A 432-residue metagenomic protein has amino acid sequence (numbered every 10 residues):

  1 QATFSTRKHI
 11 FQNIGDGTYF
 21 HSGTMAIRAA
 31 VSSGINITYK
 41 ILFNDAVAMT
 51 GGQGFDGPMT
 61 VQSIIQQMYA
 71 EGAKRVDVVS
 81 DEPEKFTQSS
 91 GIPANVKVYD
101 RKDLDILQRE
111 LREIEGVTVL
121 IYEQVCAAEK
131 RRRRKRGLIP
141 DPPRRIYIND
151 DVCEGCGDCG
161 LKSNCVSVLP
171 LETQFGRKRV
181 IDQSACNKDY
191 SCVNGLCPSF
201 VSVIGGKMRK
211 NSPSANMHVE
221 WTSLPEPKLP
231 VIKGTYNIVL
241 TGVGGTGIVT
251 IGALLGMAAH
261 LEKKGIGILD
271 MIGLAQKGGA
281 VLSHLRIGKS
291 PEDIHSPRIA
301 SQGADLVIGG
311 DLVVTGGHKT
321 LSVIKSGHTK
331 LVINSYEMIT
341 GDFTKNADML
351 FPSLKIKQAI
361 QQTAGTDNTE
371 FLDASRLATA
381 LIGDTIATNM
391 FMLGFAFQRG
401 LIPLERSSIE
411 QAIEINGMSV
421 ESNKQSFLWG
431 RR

Functional and structural regions predicted by a protein language model:
Q1, H9-S33, I37-K40, I64 (+5 more regions): Extended, hydrophobic alpha-helical segments in both membrane/secreted and soluble proteins
Q1, S22-A26, S32, M49-F55 (+9 more regions): Short acidic, glycine/serine/threonine-rich loops at helix termini
Q1-T118: Thiamine diphosphate
A46-V61, Q88-V96, L138-N149, Q174-S184 (+3 more regions): Short beta-alpha connecting loops at secondary-structure transitions that line or flank enzyme active sites
M59-Q62, Q66-Q67, A73-R75, A127 (+2 more regions): Active-site cofactor/cluster-binding pocket
P93-D100, I106-N164, P403-L404, S408 (+1 more regions): Glycine/aspartate-rich loop-and-adjacent alpha/beta segment that forms the canonical ThDP
Q124-V125, K130-R136, E154-N211: Iron-sulfur cluster-binding cysteine motifs and their immediate structural context in ferredoxin-like electron-transfer
